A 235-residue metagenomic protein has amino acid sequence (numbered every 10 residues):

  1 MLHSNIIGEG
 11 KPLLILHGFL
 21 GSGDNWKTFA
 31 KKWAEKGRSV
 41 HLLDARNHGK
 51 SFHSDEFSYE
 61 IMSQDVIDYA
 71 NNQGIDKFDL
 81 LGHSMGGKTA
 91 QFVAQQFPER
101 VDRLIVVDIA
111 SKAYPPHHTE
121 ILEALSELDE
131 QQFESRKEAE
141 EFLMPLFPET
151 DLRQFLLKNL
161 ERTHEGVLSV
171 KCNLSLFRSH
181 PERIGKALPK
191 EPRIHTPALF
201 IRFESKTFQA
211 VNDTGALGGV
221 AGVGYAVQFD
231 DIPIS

Functional and structural regions predicted by a protein language model:
M1-L14, E35-R38, I75-D76, E182 (+1 more regions): Alpha/beta-hydrolase fold catalytic core
G10, G18-G21, S84: Active-site glycine-rich loops that stabilize anionic/oxyanionic intermediates across multiple enzyme folds
L14-G18, R202: The conserved beta1-alpha1 loop
L20-T28, V40: Serine-hydrolase catalytic-loop signature spanning alpha/beta hydrolases and amidase-signature enzymes
A30, E35, S39-L81, M85: Active-site loop/oxyanion-hole signature of alpha/beta-hydrolase fold enzymes
Q91-Q96, D102-E134: Flexible "cap/lid" loop of the alpha/beta hydrolase fold
Q131-L188: Conserved alpha/beta-hydrolase catalytic His-Asp/Glu region
E165-A221, Y225: Conserved serine/cysteine hydrolase catalytic core
